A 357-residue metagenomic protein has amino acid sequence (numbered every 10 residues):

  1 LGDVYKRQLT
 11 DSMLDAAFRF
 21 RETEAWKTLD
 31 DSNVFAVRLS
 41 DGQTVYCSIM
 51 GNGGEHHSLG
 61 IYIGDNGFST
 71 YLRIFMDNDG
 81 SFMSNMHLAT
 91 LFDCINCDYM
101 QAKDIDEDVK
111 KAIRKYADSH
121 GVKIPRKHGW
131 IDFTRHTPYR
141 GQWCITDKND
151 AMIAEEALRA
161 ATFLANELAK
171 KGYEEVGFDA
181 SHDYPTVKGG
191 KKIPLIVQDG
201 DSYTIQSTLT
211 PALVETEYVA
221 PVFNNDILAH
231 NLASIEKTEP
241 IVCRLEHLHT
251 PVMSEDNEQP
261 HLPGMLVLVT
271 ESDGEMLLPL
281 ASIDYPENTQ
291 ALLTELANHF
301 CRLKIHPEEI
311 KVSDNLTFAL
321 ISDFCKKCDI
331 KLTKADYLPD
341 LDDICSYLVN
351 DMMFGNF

Functional and structural regions predicted by a protein language model:
L1-Y5: Short, small-residue-biased leader/transition segments that mark boundaries at the very start of proteins
K6-V267, E271-F357: Secondary-structure boundary/capping micro-motif
